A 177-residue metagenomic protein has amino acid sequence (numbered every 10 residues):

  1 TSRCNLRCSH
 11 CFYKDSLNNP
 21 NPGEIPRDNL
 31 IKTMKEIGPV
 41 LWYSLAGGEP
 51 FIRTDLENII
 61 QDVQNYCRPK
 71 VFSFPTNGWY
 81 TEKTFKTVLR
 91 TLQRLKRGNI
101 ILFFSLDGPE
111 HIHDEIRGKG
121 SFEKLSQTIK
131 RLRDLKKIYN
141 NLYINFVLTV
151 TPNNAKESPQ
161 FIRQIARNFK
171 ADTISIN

Functional and structural regions predicted by a protein language model:
T1, F104-P109, I176-N177: Short loop/turn segments at strand-loop or loop-helix junctions that form parts of catalytic or ligand-binding pockets
T1-N99: Conserved alpha-helical substructure of the radical SAM core
C8, T84, D114, K156-S158: Short acidic, gly/pro-rich beta-turn/loop elements at beta-sheet edges and active-site/ligand-binding grooves
P20, A46-G47, E115-I116, L148-T149: Short, contiguous strand/loop micro-motifs
N21-I25, R117-K124: Alpha-helix N-cap and loop-to-helix initiation/capping positions
P39-L45, N65, K70-S73, G98-I101 (+1 more regions): Conserved C-terminal portion of the radical SAM core fold that forms the substrate/S-adenosylmethionine-binding
P50, G78-E82, F104-K119, P152-N153: Conserved radical SAM core fold
